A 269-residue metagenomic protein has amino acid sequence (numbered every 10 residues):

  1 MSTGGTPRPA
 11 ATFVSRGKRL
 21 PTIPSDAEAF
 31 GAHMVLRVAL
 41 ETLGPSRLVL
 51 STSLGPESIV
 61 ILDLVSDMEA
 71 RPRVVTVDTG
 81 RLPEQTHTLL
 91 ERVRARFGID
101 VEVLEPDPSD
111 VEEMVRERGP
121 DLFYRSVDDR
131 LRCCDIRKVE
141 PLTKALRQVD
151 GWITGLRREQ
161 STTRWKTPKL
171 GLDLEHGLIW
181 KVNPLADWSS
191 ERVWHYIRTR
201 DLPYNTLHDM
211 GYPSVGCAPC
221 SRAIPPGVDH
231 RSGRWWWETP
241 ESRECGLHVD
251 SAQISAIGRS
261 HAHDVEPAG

Functional and structural regions predicted by a protein language model:
S2-G269: Nucleotide-activated chemistry modules centered on ATP-dependent adenylation/adenylyltransferase
